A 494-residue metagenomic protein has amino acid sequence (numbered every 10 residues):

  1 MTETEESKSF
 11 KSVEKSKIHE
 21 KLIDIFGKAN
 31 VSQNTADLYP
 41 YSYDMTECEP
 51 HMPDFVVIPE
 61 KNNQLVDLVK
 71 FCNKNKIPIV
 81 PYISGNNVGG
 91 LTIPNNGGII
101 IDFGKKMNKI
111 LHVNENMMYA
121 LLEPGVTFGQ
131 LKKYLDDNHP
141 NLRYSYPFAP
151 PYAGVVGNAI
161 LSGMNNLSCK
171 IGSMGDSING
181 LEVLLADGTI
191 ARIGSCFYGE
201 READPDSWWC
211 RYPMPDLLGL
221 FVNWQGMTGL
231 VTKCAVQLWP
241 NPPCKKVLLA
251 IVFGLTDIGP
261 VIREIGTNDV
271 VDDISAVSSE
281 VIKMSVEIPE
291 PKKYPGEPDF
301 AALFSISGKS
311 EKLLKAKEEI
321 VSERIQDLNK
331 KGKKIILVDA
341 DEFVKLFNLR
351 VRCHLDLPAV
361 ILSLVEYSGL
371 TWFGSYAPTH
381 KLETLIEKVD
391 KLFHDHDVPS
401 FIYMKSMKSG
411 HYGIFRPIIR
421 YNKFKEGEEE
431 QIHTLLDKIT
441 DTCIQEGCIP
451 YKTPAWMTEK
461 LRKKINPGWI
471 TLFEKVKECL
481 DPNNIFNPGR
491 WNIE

Functional and structural regions predicted by a protein language model:
M1-K70, N86-M118, A153-V156, I160 (+3 more regions): N-terminal flexible segment immediately upstream of the FAD-binding catalytic core in FAD-dependent oxidoreductases
V31-T35, I58-P59, I79-I83, I101-F103 (+10 more regions): General beta-strand structural signal in soluble alpha/beta enzymes
T35, A250-K438, K452-M457: C-terminal substrate-recognition/cap domain of FAD-linked oxidoreductases
N73, D136, G266, H394 (+1 more regions): Anion (oxyanion) recognition and catalysis
I110-L111, L122-P124, G129-V261: FAD-binding subdomain of flavoenzyme oxidoreductases
K452-E494: Activity-critical C-terminal alpha-helical subdomain
